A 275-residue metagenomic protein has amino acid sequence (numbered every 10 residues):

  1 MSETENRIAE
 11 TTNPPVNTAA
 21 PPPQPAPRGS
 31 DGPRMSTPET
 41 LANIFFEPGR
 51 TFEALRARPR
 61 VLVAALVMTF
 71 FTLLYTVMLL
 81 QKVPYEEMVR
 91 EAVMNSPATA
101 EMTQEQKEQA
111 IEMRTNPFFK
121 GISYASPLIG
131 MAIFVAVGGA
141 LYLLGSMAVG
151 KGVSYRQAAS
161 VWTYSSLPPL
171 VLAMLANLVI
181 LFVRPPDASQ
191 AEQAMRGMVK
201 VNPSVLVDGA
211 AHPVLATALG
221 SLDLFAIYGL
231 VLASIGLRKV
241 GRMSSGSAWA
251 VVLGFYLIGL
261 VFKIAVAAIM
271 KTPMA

Functional and structural regions predicted by a protein language model:
M1-M35: Low-complexity, intrinsically disordered extramembrane tails and loops of integral membrane proteins
A26-F46, T115, G152: Short, membrane-interfacial amphipathic segments enriched in basic
P27-D31, F119-S123, A211-A216: Short juxtamembrane and helix-loop transition motifs at transmembrane-helix boundaries in membrane proteins
M35-R56, F262, V266: Membrane-interacting alpha-helical segments
P38, Y124-I133, L175, A218-L224: Hydrophobic alpha-helical transmembrane segments of multi-pass membrane proteins
F46, G139-L143, L230-L232: A generic alpha-helix surface/boundary motif
R50-A173: Selected alpha-helical membrane-embedding segments in polytopic membrane proteins
Q157-A275: Hydrophobic alpha-helical transmembrane segments and adjacent short intramembrane/lumenal linkers of inner/organellar
